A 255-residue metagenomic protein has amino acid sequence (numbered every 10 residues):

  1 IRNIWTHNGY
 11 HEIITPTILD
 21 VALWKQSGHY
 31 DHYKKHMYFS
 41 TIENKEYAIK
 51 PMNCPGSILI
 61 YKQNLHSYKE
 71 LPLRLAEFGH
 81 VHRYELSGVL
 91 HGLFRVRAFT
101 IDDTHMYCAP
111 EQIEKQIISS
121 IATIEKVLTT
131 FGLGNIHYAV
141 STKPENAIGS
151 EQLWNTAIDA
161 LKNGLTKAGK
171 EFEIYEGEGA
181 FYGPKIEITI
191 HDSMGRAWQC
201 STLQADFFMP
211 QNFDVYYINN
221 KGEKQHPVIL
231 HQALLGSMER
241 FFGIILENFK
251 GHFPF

Functional and structural regions predicted by a protein language model:
I1-F255: NTP/phosphate- and nucleic-acid-binding module
